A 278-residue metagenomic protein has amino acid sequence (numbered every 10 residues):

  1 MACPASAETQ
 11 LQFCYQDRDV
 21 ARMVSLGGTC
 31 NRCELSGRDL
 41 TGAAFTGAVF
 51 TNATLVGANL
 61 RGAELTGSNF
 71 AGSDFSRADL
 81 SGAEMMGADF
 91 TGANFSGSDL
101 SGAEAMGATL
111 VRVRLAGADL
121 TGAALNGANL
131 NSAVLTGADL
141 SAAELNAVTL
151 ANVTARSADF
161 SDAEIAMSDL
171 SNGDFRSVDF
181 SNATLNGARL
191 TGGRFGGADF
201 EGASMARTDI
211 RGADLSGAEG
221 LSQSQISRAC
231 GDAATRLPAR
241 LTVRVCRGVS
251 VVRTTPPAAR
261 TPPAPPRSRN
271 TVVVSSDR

Functional and structural regions predicted by a protein language model:
C3-S268, V273-D277: Tandem repeat scaffolds
